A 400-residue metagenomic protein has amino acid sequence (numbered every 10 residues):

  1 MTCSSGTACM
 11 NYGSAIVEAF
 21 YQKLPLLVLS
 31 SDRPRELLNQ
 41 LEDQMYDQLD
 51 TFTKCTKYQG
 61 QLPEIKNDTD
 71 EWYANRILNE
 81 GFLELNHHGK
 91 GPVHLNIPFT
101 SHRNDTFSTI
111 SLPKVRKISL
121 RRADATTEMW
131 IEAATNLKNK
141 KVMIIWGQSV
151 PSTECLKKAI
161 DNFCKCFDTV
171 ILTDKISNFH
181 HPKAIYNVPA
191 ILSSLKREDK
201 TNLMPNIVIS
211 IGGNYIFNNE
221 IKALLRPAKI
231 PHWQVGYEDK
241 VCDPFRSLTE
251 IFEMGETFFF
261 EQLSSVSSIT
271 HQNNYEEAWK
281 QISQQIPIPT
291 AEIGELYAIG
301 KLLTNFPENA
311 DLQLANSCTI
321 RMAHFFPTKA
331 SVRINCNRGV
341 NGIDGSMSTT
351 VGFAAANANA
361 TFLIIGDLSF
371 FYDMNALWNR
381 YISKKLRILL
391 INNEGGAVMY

Functional and structural regions predicted by a protein language model:
M1-R33, M204-G213, N359-Y372, R387-L390: A short, small-residue-rich loop immediately preceding and capping a beta-strand
S4-A8, D32-R33, P98-H102, G147-V150 (+6 more regions): Short glycine-rich anion-binding loops that position phosphate/pyrophosphate groups of nucleotides and phosphorylated
N11, W146-W233, K329-N357, F371-N375: Glycine-rich, anion-gripping cofactor-binding loops and their flanking helix/strand elements in enzyme active sites
L27-L29, E36-L49, F325-Y400: Thiamine diphosphate
L29-L78, T173-K280, R380-Y381, E394: Glycine-rich, acidic loop regions that bind phosphate or pyrophosphate groups
I77-E80, E84-N139: Conformationally flexible catalytic loops at phosphate/diphosphate-handling active centers
F82-G89, M129-V142, F163, L203 (+2 more regions): Glycine-rich phosphate/diphosphate-binding loops that line cofactor/substrate pockets in enzymes
A278-N359: Active-site diphosphate/adenylate-binding microenvironment
